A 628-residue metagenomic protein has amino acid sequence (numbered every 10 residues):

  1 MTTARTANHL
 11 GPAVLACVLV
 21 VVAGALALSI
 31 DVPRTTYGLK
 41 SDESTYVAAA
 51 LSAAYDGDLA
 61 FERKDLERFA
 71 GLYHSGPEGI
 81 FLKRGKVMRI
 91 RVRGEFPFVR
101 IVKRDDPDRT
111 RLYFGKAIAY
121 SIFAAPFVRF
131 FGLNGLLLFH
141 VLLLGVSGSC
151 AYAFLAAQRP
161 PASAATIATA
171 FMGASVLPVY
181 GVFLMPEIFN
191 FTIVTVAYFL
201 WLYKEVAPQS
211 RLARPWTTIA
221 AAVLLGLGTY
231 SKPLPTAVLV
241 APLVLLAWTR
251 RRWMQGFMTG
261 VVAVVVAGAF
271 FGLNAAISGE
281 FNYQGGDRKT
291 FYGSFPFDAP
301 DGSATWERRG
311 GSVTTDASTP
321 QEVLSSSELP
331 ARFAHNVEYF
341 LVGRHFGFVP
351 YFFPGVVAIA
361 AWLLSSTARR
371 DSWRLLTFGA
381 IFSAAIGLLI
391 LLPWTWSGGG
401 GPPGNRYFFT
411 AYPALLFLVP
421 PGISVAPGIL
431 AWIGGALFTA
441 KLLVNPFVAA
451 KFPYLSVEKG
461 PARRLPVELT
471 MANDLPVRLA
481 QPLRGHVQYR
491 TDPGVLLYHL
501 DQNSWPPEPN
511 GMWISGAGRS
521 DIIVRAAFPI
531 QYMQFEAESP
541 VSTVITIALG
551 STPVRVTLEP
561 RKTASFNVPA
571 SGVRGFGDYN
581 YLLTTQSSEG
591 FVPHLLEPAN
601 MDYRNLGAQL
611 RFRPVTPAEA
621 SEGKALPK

Functional and structural regions predicted by a protein language model:
H9-V20, P215, I219-V223, V240 (+3 more regions): Signature aromatic-anchored transmembrane alpha helix within multi-pass, membrane-resident enzymes that catalyze glycan
A50, I167-M172, L212-K232, V240-A247 (+1 more regions): Membrane-interface alpha helices of multi-pass inner-membrane proteins
Y55-Y120, F127-V128, R288-A331: Interfacial juxtamembrane loops and adjacent helix segments that form the catalytic/substrate-binding surfaces
G135-R159, V196-L200: Transmembrane-helix motifs of polytopic, lipid-linked glycan transferases
G148-S175, F191-T192, R211-A213: Transmembrane-helix signature of polytopic, membrane-embedded enzymes that assemble or transfer cell-envelope glycans
F199-P208, A237-G272, A360-W373: Perimembrane helix-loop-helix junctions
L243-A247, F340, F348-R374, I381 (+2 more regions): Hydrophobic, aromatic-rich transmembrane alpha-helices and their immediate juxtamembrane boundary segments
Q255-A361, F378-L391, V444-F452: Membrane-lumen/periplasm interface segments of specific transmembrane helices in polyprenyl phosphate-linked
